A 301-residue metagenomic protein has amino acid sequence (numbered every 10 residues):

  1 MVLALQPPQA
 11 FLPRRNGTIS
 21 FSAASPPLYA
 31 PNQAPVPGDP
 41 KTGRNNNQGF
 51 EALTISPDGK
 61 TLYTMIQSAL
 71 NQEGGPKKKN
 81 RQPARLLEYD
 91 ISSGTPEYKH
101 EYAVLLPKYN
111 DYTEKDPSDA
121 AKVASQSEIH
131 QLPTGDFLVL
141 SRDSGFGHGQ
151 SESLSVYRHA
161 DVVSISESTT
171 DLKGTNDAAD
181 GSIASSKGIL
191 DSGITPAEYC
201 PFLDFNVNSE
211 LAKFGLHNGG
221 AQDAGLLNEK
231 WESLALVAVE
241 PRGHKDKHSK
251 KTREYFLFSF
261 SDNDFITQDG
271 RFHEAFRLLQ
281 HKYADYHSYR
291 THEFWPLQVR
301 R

Functional and structural regions predicted by a protein language model:
M1-R301: Sequence/structural signature of beta-propeller domains
